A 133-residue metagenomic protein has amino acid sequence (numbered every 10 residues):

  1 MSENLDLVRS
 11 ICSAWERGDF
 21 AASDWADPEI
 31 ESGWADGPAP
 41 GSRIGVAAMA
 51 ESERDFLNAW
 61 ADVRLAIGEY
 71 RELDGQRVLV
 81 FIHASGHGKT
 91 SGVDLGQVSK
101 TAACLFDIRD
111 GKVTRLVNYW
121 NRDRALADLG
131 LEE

Functional and structural regions predicted by a protein language model:
M1-E133: C-terminal and inter-domain tail/linker signature
